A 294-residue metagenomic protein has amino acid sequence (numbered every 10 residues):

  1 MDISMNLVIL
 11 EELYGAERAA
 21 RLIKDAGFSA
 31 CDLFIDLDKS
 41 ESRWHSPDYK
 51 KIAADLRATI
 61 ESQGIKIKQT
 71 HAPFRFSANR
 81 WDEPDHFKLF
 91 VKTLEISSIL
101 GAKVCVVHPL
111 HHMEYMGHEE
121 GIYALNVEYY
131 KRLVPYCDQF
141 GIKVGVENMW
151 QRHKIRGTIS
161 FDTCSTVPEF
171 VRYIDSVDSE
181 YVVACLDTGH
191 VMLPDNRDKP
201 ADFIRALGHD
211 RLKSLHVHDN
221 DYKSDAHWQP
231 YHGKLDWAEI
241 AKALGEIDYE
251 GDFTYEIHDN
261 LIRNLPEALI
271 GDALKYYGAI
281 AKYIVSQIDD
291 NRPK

Functional and structural regions predicted by a protein language model:
M1-N6, K68-S77: N-terminal small/glycine-rich loop or linker at the start of catalytic domains across soluble metabolic enzymes
M1-S4, I9-S29, E61, F87 (+3 more regions): Histidine-acidic metal/acid-base catalytic patches
I9-E11, I35-K39, P73-F76, P109-M113 (+4 more regions): Active-site-proximal loop/turn and secondary-structure-junction residues that shape catalytic pockets, frequently
D32-L33, I67-A72, K103-P109, V144-N148 (+1 more regions): Short beta-strand segments at enzyme active-site cores
D32-R57: Glycine-rich, proline-tolerant flexible connector loops at the mouths of alpha/beta enzymes
S42-K50, N79-P84, M116, N264-L265: Metal-dependent catalytic neighborhoods of phosphoester/phosphodiester hydrolases
R43-P47, P84, I159-S160, H227-Y231: Short glycine-enriched, charge-decorated loop/helix-capping segments at active-site entrances that position
D55, T59-S62, A78-L186, L193-P194: Active-site acidic/histidine proton-transfer and metal-coordination neighborhood in alpha/beta enzyme cores
